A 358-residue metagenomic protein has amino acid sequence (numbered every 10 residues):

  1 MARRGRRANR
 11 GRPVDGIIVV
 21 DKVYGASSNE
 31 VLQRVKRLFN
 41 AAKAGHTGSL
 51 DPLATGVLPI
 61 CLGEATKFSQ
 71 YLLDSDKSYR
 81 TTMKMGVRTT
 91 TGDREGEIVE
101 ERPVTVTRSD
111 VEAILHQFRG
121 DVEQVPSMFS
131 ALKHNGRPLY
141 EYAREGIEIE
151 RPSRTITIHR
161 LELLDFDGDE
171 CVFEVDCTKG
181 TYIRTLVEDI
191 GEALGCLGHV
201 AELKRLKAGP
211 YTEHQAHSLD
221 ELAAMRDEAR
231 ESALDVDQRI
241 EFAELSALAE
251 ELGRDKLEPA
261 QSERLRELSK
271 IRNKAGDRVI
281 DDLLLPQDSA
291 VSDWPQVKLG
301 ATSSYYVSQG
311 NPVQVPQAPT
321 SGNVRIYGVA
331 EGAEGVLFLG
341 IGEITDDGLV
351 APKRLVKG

Functional and structural regions predicted by a protein language model:
M1-G25, N29-L50, A54-V57, L197-G358: Accessory RNA 3′-end/elbow-binding domains used by RNA modification enzymes
A2-H217, G340-G342, G348: RNA pseudouridine synthases
